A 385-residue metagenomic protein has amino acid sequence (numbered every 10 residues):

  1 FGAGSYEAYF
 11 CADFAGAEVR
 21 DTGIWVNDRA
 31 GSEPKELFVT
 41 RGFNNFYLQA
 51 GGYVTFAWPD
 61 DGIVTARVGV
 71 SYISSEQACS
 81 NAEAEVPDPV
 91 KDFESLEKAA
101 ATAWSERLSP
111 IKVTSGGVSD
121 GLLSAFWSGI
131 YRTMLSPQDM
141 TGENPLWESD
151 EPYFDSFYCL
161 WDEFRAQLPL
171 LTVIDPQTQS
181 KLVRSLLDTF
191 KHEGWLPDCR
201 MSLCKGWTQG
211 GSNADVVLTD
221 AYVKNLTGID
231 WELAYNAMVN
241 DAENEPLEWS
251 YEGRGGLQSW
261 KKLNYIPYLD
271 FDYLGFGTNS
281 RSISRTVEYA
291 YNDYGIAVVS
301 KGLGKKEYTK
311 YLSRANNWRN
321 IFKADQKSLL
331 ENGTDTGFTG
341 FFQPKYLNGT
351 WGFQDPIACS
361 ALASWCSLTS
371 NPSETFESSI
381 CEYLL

Functional and structural regions predicted by a protein language model:
F1-D155: Beta-sandwich/jelly-roll carbohydrate-recognition scaffolds of carbohydrate-active enzymes
S80, A84-S95, P145-W147, P176-M201: Active-site-surrounding "flap" and adjacent substrate/cofactor-binding loops of secreted or lumenal enzymes, prototyped
G116-L122, D139-N144, V173-V183, V223-N236 (+1 more regions): Structural helix-adjacent loops and short alpha-helical linkers that scaffold large soluble proteins
S128-T141, S156-S180, T219-N225, Y294-L303 (+1 more regions): Alpha-helical support elements that line or immediately flank enzyme active sites and cofactor-binding pockets
I130-M140, D175-P176, S185-H192, K224 (+4 more regions): Glycine-rich, acidic and aromatic/proline-enriched surface loops and short helix-turn segments that act as binding
T178-P267, N332: Helix-terminus loop motifs that line ligand-binding clefts
P197, A297, G302-L385: Catalytic cores of carbohydrate-active enzymes
S202-L218, L257-R281, N332-N371: Carbohydrate-binding/catalytic loop surfaces
